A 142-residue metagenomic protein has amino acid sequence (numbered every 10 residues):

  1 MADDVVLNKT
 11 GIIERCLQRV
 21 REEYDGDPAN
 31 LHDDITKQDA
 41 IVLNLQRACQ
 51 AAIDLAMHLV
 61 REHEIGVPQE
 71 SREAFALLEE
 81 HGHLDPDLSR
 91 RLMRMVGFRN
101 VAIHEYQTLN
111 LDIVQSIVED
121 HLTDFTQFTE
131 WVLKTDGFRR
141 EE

Functional and structural regions predicted by a protein language model:
M1-E142: Solvent-exposed interaction patches of small proteins and small membrane subunits
